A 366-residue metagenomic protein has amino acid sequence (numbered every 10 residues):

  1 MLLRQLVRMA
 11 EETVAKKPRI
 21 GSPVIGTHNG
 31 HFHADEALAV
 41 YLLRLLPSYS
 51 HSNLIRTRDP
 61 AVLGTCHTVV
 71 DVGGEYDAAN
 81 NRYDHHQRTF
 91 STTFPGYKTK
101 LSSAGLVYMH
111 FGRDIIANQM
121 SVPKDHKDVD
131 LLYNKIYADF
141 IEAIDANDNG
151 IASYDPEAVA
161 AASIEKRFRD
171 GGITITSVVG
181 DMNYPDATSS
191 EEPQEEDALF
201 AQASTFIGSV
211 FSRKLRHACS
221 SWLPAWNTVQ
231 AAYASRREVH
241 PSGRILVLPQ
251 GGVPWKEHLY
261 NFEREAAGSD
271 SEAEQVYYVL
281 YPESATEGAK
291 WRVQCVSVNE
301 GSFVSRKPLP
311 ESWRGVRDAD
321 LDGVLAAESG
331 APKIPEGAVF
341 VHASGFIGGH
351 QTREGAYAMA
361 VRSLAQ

Functional and structural regions predicted by a protein language model:
M1-G21, L364-Q366: Eukaryotic N-terminal low-complexity, Ser/Thr- and Lys/Arg-rich leader segments that predominantly function as
L6-A10, P47, W313: Generic low-complexity, intrinsically disordered sequence content enriched in small uncharged/hydrophobic residues
T13-S91: An N-terminal structural lobe/cap that precedes and organizes the functional/catalytic core across diverse proteins
G21, R58-D59, D71-V72, G96 (+4 more regions): Generic structural signal for short, flexible, solvent-exposed coil/loop and linker residues
H33, R44, Y108-M109, D145 (+1 more regions): Residue-level recognition of well-ordered secondary-structure positions
A34, T65-C66, N81, F90-K98 (+2 more regions): C-terminal accessory domains and tails appended to enzymatic cores
H67-R167: A basic- and aromatic-enriched beta-loop-alpha substructure that forms the phosphate/nucleotide- and DNA/RNA-contacting
